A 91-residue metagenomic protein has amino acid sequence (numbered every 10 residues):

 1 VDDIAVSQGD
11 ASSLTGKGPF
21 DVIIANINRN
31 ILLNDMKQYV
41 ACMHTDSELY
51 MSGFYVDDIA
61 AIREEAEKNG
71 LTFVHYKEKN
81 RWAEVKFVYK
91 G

Functional and structural regions predicted by a protein language model:
V1-K90: S-adenosylmethionine
